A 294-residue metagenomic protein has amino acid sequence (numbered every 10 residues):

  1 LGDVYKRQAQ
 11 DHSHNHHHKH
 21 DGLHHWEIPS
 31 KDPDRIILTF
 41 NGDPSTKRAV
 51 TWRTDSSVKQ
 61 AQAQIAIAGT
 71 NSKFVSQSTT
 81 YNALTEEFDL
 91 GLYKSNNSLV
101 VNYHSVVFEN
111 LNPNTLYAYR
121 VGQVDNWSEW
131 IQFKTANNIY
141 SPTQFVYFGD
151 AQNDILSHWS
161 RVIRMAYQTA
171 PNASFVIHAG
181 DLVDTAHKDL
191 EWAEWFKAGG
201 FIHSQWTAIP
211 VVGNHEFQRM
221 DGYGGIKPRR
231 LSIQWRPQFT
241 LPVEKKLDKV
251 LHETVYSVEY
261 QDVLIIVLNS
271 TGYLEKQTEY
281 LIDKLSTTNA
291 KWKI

Functional and structural regions predicted by a protein language model:
L1-Y5: Short, small-residue-biased leader/transition segments that mark boundaries at the very start of proteins
K6-Y147, Q168-T169, K293: Acidic, histidine-bearing metal-coordination/catalytic regions of metal-dependent phosphoesterases
K47, S128, S157, A186 (+1 more regions): Residues that form or flank phosphate/diphosphate-binding pockets in enzymes that use nucleotide phosphates
N102-F108, L116-Q132, E191-A290: Extended active-site neighborhood of metal-dependent phosphoesterases/phosphodiesterases
P142-T143, S174, V255, D262-V263 (+1 more regions): Alpha/beta-hydrolase fold active-site loops
P142-V211, E216-F217: Conserved, compact domain cores that house catalytic/ligand-binding motifs in diverse enzymes and effector modules
V183, T288-I294: Short acidic, glycine-rich surface-loop motifs adjacent to enzyme active sites
